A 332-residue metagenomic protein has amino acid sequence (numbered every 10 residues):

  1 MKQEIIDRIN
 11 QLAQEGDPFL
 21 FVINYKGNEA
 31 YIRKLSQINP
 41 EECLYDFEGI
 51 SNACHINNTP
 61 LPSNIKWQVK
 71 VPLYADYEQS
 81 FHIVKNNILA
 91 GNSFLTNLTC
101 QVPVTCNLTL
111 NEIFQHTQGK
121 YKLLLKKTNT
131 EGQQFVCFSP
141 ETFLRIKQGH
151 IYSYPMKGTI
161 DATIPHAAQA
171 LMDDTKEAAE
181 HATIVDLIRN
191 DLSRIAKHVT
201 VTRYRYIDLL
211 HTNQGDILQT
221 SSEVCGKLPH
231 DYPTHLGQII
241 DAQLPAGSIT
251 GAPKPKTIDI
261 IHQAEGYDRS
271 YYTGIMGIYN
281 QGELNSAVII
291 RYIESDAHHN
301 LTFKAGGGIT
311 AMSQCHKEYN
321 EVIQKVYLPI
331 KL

Functional and structural regions predicted by a protein language model:
M1-L332: Extended alpha-helical targeting/anchoring segments, especially N-terminal organellar/secretory targeting helices
